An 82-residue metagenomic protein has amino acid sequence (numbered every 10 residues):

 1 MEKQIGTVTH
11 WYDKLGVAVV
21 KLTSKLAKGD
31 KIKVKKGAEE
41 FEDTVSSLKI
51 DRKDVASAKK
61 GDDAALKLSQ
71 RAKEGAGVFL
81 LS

Functional and structural regions predicted by a protein language model:
E2-S82: Beta-strand/loop-dominated core regions that host nucleotide or nucleotide-derived cofactor-binding catalytic loops
